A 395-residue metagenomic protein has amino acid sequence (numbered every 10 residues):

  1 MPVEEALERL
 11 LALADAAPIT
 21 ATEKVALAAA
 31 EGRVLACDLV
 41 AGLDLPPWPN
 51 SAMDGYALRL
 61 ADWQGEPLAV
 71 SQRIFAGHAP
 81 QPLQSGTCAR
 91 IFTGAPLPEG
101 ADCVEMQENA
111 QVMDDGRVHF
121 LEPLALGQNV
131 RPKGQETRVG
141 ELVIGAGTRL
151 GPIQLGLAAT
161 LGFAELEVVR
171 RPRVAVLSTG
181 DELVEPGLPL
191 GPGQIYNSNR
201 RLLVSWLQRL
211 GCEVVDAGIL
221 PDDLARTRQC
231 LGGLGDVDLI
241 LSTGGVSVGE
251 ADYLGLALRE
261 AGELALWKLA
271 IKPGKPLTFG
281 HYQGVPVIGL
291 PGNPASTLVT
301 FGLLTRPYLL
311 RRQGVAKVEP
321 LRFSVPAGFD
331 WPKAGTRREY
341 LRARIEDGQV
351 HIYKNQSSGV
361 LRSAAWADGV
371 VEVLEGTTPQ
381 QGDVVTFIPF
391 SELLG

Functional and structural regions predicted by a protein language model:
M1-A164, S324: Phosphate-interaction motifs
E4-L7, T20-A28, G32, C37 (+3 more regions): Flexible glycine/proline-rich
P49-S51, L60-W63, P80-Q84, L97-E99 (+13 more regions): Solvent-exposed alpha-helices and their adjacent loops that cap or buttress functional pockets in soluble metabolic
R59, R90-F92, L121, G145 (+4 more regions): Short beta-strand segments
W63, G94-A95, D181-E182, G245-A251 (+1 more regions): Short glycine-rich anion-binding loops that position phosphate/pyrophosphate groups of nucleotides and phosphorylated
N129-S242: Phosphate-binding glycine-rich loops and their immediate beta-loop-alpha structural context
G249-E260: Short Gly/Thr/Asp-enriched flexible loops that form oxyanion-binding sites at enzyme active sites
